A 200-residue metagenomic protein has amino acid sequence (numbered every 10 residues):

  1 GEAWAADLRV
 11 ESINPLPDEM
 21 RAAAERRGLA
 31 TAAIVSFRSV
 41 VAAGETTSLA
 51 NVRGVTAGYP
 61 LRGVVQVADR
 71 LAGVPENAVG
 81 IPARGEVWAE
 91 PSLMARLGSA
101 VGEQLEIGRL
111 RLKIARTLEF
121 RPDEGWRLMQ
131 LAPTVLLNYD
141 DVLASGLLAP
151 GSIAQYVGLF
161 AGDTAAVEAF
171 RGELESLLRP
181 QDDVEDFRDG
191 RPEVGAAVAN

Functional and structural regions predicted by a protein language model:
G1-N200: Membrane transport/envelope proteins' first extracytoplasmic loop
